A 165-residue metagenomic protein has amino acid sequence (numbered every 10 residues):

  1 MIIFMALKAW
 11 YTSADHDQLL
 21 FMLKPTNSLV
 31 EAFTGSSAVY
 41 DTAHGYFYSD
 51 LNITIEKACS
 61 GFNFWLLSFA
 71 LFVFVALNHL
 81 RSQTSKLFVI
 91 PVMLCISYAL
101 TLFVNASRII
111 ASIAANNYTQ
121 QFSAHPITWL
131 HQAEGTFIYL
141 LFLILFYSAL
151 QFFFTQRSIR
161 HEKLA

Functional and structural regions predicted by a protein language model:
M1-A165: Hydrophobic N-terminal alpha-helices or hydrophobic patches in metabolic proteins across all domains of life
